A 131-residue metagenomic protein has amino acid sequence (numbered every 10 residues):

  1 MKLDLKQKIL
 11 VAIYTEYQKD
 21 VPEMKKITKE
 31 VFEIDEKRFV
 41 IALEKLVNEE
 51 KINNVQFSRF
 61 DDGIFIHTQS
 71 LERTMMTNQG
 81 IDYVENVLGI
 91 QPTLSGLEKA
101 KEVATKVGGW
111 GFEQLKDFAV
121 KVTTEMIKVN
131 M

Functional and structural regions predicted by a protein language model:
M1-V31, K37: Short amphipathic alpha-helical interface segments
E33-Q56, L71: Short amphipathic alpha-helical interaction segments
S58-D62: Solvent-exposed edge beta-strands and adjacent loop segments that serve as assembly or binding interfaces
I64-K99: Short, amphipathic alpha-helical interaction segments positioned at domain boundaries
V87-M131: Exposed, interaction-prone assembly regions rather than primary DNA-binding/catalytic cores
